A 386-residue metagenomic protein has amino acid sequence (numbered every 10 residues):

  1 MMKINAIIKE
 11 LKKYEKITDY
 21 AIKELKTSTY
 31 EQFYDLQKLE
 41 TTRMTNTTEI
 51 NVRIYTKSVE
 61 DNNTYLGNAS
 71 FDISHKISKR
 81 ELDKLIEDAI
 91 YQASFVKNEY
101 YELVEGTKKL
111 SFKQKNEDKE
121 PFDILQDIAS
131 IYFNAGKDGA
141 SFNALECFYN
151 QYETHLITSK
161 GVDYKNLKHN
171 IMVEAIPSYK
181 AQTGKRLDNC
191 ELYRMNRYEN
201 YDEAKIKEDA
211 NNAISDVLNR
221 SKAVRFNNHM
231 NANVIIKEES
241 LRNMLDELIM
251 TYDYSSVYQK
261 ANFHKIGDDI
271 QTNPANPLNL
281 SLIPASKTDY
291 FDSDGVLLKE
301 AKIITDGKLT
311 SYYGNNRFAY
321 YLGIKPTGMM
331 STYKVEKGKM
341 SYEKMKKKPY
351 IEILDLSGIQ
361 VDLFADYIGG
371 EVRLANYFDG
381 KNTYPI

Functional and structural regions predicted by a protein language model:
M2-S28, N243, L248-L282, M329-Y350: Short, compositionally biased leader-like segments
I4-E10, I17-E31, K79-N166, Y201-E239: Acidic low-complexity segments
I17-I50, A144-Y164, S293, P349-V372: Structured beta-strand/loop patches that form or line metal/cofactor-binding pockets in enzymes
L25, Q32-F33, A129-E203, S255-A275 (+1 more regions): Extended amphipathic alpha-helical scaffolds
S28-Y91: N-terminal alpha-helical targeting/anchoring segments
T64-H75, G106-F122, I176-S178, K185-I206: Short His/Asp/Glu-rich catalytic/ion-coordination signatures at enzyme active sites or charged loops
N219-L309: Acidic, glycine-rich loop-and-beta core segments that form the ion-binding/anion-interacting portion of active sites
G267-I386: Dual-mode signal for accessory low-complexity, basic/Gly-rich regions
